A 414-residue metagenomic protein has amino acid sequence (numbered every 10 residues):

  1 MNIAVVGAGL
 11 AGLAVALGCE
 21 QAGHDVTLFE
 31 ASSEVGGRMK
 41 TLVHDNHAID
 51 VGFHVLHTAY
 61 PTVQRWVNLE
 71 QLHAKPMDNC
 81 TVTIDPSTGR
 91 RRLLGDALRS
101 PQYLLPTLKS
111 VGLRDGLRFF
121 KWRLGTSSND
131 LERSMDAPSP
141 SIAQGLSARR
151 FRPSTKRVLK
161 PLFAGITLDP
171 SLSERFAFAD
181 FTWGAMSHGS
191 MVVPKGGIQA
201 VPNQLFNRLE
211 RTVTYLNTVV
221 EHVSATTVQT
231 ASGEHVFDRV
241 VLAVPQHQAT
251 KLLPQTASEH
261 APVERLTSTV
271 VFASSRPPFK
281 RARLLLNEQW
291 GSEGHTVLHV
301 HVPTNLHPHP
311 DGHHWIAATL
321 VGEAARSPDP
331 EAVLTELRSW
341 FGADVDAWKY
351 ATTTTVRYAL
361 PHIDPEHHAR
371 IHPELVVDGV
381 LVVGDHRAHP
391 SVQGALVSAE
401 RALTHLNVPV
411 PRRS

Functional and structural regions predicted by a protein language model:
N2-L28: N-terminal Rossmann-like FAD-binding beta1-loop-alpha1 element of flavoenzymes
A11, E34, H247: Conserved Rossmann-like nucleotide-cofactor binding loop
E20-V43: Glycine-rich FAD pyrophosphate-binding loop
K40-A59, F119-S134: Glycine-rich active-site loop/strand segments that organize a redox cofactor
V63-Q64, N68-L69, H73-L172, S187: Mobile amphipathic helical/loop "lid" adjacent to a hydrophobic cofactor/ligand pocket
D180-T226, H235, R239: Helical element adjacent to the flavin cofactor pocket in flavoenzyme catalytic cores
E221-P330, S339-W340: Mid-domain catalytic core of redox enzymes that form a hydrophobic substrate pocket/lid adjacent to a catalytic redox
P303-S414: Conserved flavin/dinucleotide-binding core of flavoenzymes
